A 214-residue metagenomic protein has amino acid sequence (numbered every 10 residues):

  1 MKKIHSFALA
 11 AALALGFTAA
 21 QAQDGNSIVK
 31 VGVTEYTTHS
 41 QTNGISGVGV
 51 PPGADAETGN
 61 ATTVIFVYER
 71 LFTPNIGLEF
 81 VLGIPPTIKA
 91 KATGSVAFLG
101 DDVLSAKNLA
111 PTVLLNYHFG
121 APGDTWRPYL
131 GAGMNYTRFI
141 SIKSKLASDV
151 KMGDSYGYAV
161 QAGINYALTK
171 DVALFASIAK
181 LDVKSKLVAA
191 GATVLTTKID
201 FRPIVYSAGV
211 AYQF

Functional and structural regions predicted by a protein language model:
M1-G25: Cleavable N-terminal export/targeting peptides
N26, E35-T37, V67-S144, P203-F214: Gram-negative (and chloroplast) outer-membrane scaffold detector with strong preference for beta-barrel transmembrane
G32-N60: N-terminal targeting signals for Sec/Tat export/insertion, comprising classic cleavable signal peptides
Q41-V48, A90-F98, I140-S148, K186-V194: Outer-membrane beta-barrel translocator domains and adjoining extracellular loop/strand segments of Gram-negative
V50, A54-N60, G100-K107, A147-Y156 (+1 more regions): Replace "Gram-negative outer membrane beta-barrel proteins" with "bacterial and organellar outer membrane beta-barrel
G59-T63, L71: Short, surface-exposed loop/turn motifs at beta-strand boundaries within globular domains
T87-K91, T169-F214: Predominantly the C-terminal beta-signal and adjacent terminal strand-loop region of outer-membrane beta-barrel
R127-F175: A charged, solvent-exposed segment within the mature domains of Sec-exported extracytoplasmic proteins
